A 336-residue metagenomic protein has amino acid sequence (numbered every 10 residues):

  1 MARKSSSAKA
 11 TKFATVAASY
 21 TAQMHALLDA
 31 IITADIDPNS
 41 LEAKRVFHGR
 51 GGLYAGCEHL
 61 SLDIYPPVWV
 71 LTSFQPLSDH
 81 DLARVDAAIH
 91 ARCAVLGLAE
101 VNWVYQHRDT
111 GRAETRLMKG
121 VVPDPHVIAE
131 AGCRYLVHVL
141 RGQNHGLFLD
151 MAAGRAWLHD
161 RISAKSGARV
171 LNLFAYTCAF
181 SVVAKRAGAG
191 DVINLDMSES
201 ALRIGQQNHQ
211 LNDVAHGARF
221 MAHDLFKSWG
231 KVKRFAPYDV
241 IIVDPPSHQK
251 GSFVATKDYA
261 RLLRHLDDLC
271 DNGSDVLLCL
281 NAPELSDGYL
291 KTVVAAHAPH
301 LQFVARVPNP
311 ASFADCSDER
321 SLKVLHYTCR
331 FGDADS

Functional and structural regions predicted by a protein language model:
M1-P66: Non-catalytic accessory regions of SAM-dependent methyltransferases
A55-G56, S61-D63, L82-L149, A156: Non-catalytic substrate-recognition/targeting regions of SAM-dependent transferases
S166-Y176: Conserved class I S-adenosyl-L-methionine
T177-A189: Conserved SAM-binding loop of SAM-dependent methyltransferases across substrates and taxa, primarily the Class I
D191-D196: Conserved SAM-binding motif I beta-strand of class I
M197-I242, G251: S-adenosyl-L-methionine
L225-H300: S-adenosylmethionine
L290-S336: Class I S-adenosyl-L-methionine
